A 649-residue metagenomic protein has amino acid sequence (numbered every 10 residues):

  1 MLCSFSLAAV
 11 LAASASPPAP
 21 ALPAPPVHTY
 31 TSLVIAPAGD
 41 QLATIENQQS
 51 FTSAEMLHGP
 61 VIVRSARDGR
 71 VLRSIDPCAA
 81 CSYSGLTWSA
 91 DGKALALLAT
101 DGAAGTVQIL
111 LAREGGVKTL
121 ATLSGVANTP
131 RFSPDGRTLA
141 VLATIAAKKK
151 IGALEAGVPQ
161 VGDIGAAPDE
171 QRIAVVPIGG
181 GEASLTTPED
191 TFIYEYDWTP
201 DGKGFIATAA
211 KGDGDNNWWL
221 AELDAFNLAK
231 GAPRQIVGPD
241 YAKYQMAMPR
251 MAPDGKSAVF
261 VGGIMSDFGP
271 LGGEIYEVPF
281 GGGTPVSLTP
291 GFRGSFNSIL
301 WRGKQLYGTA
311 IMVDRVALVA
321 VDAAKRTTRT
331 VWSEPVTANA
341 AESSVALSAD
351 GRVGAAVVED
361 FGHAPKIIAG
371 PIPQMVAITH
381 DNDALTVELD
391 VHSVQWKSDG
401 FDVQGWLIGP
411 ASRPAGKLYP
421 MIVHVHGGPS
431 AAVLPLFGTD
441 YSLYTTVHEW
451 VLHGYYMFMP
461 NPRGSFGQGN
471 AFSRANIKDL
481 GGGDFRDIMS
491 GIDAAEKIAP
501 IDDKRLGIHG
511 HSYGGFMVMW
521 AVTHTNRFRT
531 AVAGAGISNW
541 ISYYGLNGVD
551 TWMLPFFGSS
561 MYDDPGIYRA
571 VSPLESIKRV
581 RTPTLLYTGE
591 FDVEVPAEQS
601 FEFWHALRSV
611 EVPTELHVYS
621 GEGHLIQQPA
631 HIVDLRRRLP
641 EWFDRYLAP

Functional and structural regions predicted by a protein language model:
S16-H28, A183-L185: A short helix->beta-strand "capping" segment at the edge of beta-propeller domains
P26, E46-P60, D76-Y83, L98-I109 (+13 more regions): A flexible loop/linker signature enriched in serine peptidases of the S9 family
V34-Q41, G85-A94, P130-T138, Y196-F205 (+3 more regions): Blade-terminus and WD-like Trp-Asp/Gly-His loop motifs, strongest in beta-propeller folds
V63, I109-L111, V175, A225 (+5 more regions): Conserved blade-register residue in beta-propeller folds
A66-G69, A112-G115, P177-G181, N227-G231 (+3 more regions): Short loop/turn segments that connect beta-strands within beta-propeller blades
L72-R73, K118, S184, R234 (+2 more regions): A structural motif specific to WD40 beta-propellers
T289-N297, V331-S343, T379-V387: Conserved blade-ending motifs and adjacent loop-strand segments that build the rim/top face of beta-propeller domains
E342-P649: Serine-hydrolase catalytic core recognition
